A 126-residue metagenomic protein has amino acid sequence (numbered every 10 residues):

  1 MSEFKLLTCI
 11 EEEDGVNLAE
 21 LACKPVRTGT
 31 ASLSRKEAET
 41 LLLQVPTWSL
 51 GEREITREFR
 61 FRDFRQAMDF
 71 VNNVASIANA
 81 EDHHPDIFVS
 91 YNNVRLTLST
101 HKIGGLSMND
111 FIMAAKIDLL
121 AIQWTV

Functional and structural regions predicted by a protein language model:
M1-V126: Charge-rich alpha-helical segments
